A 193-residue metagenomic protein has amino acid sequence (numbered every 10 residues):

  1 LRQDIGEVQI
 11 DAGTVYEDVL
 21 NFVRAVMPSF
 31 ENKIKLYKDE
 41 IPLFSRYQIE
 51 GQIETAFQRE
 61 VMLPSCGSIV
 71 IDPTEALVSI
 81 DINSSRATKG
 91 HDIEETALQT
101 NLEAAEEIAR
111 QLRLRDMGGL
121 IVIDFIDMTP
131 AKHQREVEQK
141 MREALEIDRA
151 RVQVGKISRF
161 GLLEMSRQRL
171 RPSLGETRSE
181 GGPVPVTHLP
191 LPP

Functional and structural regions predicted by a protein language model:
L1-I69, T74, K156-P185, P193: OB-fold/S1-family RNA-binding modules
L63-P185, P193: Conserved glycine-centered short motifs in functionally critical loops
